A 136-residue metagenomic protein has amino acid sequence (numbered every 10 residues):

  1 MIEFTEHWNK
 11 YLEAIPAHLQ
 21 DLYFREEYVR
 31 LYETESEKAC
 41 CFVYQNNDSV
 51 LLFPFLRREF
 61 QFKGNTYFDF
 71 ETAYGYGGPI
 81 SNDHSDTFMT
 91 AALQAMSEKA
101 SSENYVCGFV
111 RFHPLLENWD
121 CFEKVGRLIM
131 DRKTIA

Functional and structural regions predicted by a protein language model:
M1-A136: N-acyltransferase acceptor-side catalytic subdomain
